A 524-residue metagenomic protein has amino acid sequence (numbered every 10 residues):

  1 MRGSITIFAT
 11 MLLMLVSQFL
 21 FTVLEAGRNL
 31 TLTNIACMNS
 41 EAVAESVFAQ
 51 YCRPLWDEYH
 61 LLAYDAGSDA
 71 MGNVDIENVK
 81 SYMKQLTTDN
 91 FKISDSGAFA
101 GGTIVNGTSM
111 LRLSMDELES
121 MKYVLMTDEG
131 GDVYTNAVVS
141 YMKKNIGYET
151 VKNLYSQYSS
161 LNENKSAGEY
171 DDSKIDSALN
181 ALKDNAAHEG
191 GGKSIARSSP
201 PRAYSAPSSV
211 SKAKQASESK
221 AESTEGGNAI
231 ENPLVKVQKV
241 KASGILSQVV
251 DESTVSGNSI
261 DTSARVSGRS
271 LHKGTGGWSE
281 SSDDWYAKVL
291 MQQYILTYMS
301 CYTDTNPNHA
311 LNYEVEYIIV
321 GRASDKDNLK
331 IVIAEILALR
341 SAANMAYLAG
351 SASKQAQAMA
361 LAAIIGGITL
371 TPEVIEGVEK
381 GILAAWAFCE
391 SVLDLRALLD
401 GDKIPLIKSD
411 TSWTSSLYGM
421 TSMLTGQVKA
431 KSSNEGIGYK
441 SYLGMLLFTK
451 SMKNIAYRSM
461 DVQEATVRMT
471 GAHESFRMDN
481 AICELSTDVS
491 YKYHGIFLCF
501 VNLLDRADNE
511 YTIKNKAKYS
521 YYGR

Functional and structural regions predicted by a protein language model:
M1-V74: Alpha-helical assembly-interface signal, strongest on the long, hydrophobic N-terminal helix that forms
R53, H60-R524: Long, compositionally biased low-complexity segments
